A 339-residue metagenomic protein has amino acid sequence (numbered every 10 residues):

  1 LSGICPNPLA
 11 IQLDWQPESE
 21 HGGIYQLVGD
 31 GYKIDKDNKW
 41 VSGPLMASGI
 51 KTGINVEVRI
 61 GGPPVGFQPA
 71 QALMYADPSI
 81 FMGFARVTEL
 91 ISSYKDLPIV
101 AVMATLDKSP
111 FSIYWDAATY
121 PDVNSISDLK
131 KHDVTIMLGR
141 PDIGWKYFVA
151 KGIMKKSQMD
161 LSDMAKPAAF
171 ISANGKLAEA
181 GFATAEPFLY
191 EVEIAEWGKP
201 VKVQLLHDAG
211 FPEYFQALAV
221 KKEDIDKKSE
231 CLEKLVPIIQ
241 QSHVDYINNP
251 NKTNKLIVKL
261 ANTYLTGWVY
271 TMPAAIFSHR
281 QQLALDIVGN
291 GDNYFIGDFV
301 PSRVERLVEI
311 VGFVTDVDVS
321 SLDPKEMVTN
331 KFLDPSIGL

Functional and structural regions predicted by a protein language model:
G3-M164, L177-G181: Short, glycine-/small- and polar/acidic-enriched structural segments that line small-molecule recognition paths
E20-G23, P69-Q71, G83-E89, S125 (+8 more regions): Stable alpha-helical elements in mature extracytoplasmic
K33-K51, L206-F211, D286-D298: Short, solvent-exposed loop/beta-turn-alpha elements that line the ligand-binding surface or hinge of extracytoplasmic
I80-M82, I91, A101-T105, S112-I113 (+9 more regions): A structure-centric feature marking long, well-folded core domains of fungal metabolic enzymes and membrane transporters
V87-T88, D163-T266: Pocket-lining segment of extracytoplasmic ligand-binding domains
M154-L161, G198-V203, T263-Q282, D316-M327: Short, surface-exposed acidic
K228-V317: Secondary-structure end/capping motifs
P301-L339: Conserved C-terminal helix/tail region of periplasmic/extracytoplasmic solute-binding proteins
